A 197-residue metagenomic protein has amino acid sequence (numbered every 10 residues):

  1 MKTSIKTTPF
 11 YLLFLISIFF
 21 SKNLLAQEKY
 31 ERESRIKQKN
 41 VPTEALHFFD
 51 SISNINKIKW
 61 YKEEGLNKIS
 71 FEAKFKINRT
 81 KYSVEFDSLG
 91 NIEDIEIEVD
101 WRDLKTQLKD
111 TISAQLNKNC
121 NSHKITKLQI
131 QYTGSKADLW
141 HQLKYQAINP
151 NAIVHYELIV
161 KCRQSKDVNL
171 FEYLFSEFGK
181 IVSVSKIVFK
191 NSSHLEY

Functional and structural regions predicted by a protein language model:
M1-R32: Bacterial Sec-dependent N-terminal signal peptides
L24-I69, K76-T80, D87-W101, K105: Short helix/turn-capping signatures at newly exposed starts of structured segments
S53-E85, H141-L174: Exposed beta-strand-loop-beta-strand "reactive/processing" segments of non-cytosolic proteins
Y82-D94, D167-F189: A short, surface-exposed beta-strand/turn
S88-Y132: Long, charged/polar, surface-exposed segments that mediate recognition or autoinhibition
R102-A114, P150-H155, N169-K180: Short secondary-structure transition/capping segments
L128-A147: Short aromatic loop motif centered on NTY/YTY
V188-Y197: Acidic, serine/threonine-rich low-complexity disordered tracts
